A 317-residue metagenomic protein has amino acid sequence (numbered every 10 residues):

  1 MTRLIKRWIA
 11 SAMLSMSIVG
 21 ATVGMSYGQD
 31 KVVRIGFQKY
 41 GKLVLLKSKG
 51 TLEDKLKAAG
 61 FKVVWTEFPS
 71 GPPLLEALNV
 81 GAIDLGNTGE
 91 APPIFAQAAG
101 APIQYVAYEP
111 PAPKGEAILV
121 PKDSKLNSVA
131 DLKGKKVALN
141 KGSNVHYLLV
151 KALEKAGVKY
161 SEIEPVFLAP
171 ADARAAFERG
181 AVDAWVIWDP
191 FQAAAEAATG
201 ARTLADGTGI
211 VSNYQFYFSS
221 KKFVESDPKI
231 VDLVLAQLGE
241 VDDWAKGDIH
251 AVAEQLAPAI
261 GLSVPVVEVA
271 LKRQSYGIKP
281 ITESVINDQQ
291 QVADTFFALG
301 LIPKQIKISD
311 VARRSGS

Functional and structural regions predicted by a protein language model:
M1-M13: Bacterial N-terminal signal peptides that target proteins for export
S11-A21: Bacterial N-terminal signal peptides
T22-G28: Sec/Tat signal peptide C-region and signal peptidase I cleavage site
Q29-V158, V166-F167, D183-I187, G209-V211: Short, glycine-/small- and polar/acidic-enriched structural segments that line small-molecule recognition paths
L43, A112-I118, A201-R202, N213-Y217 (+2 more regions): Small-molecule pocket liners
A91, E162-V166, P170-P258: Pocket-lining segment of extracytoplasmic ligand-binding domains
E225-L301: Secondary-structure end/capping motifs
D294-S317: Conserved C-terminal helix/tail region of periplasmic/extracytoplasmic solute-binding proteins
